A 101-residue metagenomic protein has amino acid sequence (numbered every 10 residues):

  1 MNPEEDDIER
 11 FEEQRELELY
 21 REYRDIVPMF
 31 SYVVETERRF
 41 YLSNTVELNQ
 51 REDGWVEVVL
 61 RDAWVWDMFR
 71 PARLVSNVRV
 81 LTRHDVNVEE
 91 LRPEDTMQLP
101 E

Functional and structural regions predicted by a protein language model:
N2-E101: Conserved RNA-binding domains used in RNP assembly and mRNA/RNA metabolism
